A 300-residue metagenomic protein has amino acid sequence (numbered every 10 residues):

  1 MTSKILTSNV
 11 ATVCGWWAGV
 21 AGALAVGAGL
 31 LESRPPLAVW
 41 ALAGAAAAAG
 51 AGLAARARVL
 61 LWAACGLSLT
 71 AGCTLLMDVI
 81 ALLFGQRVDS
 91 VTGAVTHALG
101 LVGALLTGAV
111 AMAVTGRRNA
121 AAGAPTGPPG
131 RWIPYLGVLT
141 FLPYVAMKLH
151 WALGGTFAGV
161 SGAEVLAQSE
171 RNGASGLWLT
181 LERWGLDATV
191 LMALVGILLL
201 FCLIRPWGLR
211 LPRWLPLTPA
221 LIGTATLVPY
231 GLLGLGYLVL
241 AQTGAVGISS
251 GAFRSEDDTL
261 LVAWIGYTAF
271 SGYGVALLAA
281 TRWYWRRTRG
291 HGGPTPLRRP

Functional and structural regions predicted by a protein language model:
M1-T12, T115-W132, H291-P300: Membrane-interfacial, low-structure loops and terminal tails that flank and connect transmembrane helices in multi-pass
T2-T107, A111-T115, T281-H291: An N-terminus-focused feature that recognizes amino-terminal "leader" regions
S8-A11, A57-L60, D89-T92, T96 (+5 more regions): Membrane-interface helix-boundary signature
V26-A41, C73-L99, K148-D187, L233-Y267: Membrane interfacial helix motifs at helix-loop boundaries and amphipathic/re-entrant anchors
A51, G103-R117, V138, A188-W207 (+1 more regions): Transmembrane alpha-helical segments in integral membrane proteins
L53-G66, L199-T224: Loop-to-transmembrane helix junctions at the membrane interface
A63-A71, L136-A152, T218-G236: Hydrophobic alpha-helical membrane-insertion segments
A252-P300: Extracellularly exposed regions in secreted/surface proteins, prominently low-complexity, repeat-rich
